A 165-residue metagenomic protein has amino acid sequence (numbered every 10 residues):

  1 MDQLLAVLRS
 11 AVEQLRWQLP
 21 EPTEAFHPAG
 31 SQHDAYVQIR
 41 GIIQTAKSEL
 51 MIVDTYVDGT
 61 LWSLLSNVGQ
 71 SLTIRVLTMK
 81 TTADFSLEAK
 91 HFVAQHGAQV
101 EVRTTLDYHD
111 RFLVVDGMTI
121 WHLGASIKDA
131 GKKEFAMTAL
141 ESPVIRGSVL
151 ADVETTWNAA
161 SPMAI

Functional and structural regions predicted by a protein language model:
M1-Y36, T45, Y56-I165: PLD/PLD-like phosphodiesterase catalytic module centered on the HKD motif
I39-G41: Exposed extracellular interaction/assembly regions and N-terminal maturation sites
L50: Catalytic histidine site
